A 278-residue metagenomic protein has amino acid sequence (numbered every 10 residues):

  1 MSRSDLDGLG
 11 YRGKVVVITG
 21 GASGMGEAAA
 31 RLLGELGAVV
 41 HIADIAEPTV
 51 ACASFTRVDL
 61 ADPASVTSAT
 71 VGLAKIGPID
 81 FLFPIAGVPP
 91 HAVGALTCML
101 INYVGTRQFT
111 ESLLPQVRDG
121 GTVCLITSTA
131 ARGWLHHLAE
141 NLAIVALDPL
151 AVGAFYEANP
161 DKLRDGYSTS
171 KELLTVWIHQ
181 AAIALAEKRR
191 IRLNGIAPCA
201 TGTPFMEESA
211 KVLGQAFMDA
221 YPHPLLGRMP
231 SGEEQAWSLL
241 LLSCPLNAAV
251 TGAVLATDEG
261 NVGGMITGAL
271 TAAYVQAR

Functional and structural regions predicted by a protein language model:
S2-D7, T251-R278: Short C-terminal tail/terminal secondary-structure segment of NAD(P)H-dependent dehydrogenase/reductase domains
R3-H41: Canonical Rossmann dinucleotide-binding motif of NAD(H)/NADP(H)-dependent dehydrogenases/reductases, specifically
T19-G20, I79-G87, G121-S128, N194-P198: Rossmann-fold scaffold of SDR-type NAD(P)-dependent oxidoreductases
A51-A64: Rossmann-fold cofactor-recognition segment
V88-A92, D119-E187, A200-G202: Catalytic loop of short-chain dehydrogenase/reductase
Q108, G166-Y167, E172-T175, G195 (+3 more regions): C-terminal helical subdomain
A197-E208: Short, flexible catalytic-loop segment of classical short-chain dehydrogenase/reductase
